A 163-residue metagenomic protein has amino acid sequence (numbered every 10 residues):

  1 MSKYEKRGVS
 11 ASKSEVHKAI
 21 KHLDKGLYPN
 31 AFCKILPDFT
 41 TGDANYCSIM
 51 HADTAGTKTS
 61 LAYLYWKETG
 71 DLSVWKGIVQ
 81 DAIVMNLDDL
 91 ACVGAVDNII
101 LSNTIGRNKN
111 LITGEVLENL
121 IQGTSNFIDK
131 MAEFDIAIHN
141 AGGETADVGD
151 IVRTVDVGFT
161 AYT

Functional and structural regions predicted by a protein language model:
M1-V74, V93, T104, N119-E144 (+2 more regions): Extreme N-terminal cap/leader segments of soluble proteins
Y46-S48, N98, D156: A residue-level signal for beta-strand positions that form part of recognition/binding surfaces within mature
W66, I83, I100-L101: Conserved short hydrophobic patches within well-ordered secondary structure
S73-D81, G114: Short, conserved micro-motifs enriched in small and acidic residues
V79-L90, G123-F127: Short, well-ordered amphipathic alpha-helical segments that serve as non-catalytic structural scaffolds within diverse
V96-R107: Short, conserved phosphate-binding/catalytic loop or strand-edge motifs used in phosphoryl-/nucleotidyl-transfer
N108-E118, V152-R153: Short glycine/threonine-rich loop-to-helix capping motif typified by GTGT followed within a few residues by an Asp-Pro
R153-A161: Structural signature of FAD isoalloxazine-binding scaffolds in flavoprotein oxidoreductases
